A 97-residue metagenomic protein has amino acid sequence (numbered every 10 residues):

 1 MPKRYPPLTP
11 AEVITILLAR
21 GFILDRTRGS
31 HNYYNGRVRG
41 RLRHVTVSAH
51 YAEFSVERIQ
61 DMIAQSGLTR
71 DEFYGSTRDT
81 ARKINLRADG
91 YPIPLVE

Functional and structural regions predicted by a protein language model:
M1, L18, G29-S30, V47-H50 (+2 more regions): A general marker of short, structured functional hotspots
M1-R28: N-terminal first-folded block
M1-R4, R37, R43, R70-E72: Non-transmembrane, interaction-prone segments in cytosolic or luminal domains
P6, I23, Y34-N35, A52 (+2 more regions): Compositionally biased, intrinsically disordered low-complexity regions enriched in proline and serine
L8, I14-T15, H31, R41 (+4 more regions): A broad, structure-centric signal for solvent-exposed, well-ordered loop/edge residues that line or flank functional
E12, R43-V45, Y91: Residue-level marker of intrinsically disordered, low-complexity segments enriched for small/polar residues
L24-D61, Q65: A short, structured beta-strand/loop element
A52-E97: C-terminal structural segments of small proteins and small subunits
